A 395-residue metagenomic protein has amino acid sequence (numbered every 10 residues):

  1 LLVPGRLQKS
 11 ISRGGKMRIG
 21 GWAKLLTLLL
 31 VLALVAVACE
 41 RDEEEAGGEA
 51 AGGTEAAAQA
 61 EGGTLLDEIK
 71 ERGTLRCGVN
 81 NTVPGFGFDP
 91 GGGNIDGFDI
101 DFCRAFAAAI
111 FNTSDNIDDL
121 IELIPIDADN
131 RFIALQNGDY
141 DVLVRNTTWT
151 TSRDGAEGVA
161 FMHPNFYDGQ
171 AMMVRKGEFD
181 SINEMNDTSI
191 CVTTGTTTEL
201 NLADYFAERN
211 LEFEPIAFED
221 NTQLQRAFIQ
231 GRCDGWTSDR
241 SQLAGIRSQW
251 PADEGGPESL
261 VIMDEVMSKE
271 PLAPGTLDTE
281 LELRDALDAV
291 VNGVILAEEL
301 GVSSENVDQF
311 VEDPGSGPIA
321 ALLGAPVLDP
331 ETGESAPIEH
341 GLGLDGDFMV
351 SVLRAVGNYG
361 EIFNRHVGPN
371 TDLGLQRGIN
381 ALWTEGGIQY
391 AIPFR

Functional and structural regions predicted by a protein language model:
L1-K16: Short, Lys/Arg-enriched N-terminal segments with co-localized hydrophobic residues within the first ~10-30 amino acids
G15-L26: Bacterial N-terminal signal peptides that target proteins for export
L34-A38: C-terminal motif of bacterial Sec signal peptides marking the signal peptidase cleavage site
E40, G53-A60, R104, A108 (+9 more regions): Extended ligand-binding regions for polar small-molecule ligands
E40-E49: Bacterial lipoprotein signal-peptidase II cleavage site
A58-T64, E68-L143, P330-T332, L344 (+2 more regions): Extracytoplasmic small-molecule ligand-binding "clamshell" domains of the periplasmic binding protein/Venus flytrap
R76-G85, I95-N112, T148, D168-R226 (+1 more regions): Bilobed "Venus flytrap"/periplasmic-binding protein-like clamshell domains and structurally analogous long
R104, A108, D115-E184, L243-S268 (+1 more regions): Acidic, polar ligand-binding/catalytic clefts
